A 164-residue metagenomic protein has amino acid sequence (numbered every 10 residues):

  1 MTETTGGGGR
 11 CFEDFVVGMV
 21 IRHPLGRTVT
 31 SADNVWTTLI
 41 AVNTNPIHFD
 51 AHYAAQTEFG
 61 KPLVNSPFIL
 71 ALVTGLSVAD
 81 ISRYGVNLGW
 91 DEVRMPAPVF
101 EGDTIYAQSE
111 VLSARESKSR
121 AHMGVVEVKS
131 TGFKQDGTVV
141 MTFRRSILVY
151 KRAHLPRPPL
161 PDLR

Functional and structural regions predicted by a protein language model:
M1-V17, F100-T104, Q108-R164: HotDog/MaoC-like acyl-thioester-processing domains
T2-L88, M141, R152-R164: Hot-dog-fold acyl-thioester-processing enzymes
K61-P62, G85, A97-P98, K118-A121: Short histidine-centered beta-strand/loop micro-motifs that create catalytic or ligand/metal-coordination sites
R83-L88, V93, A97-E101, A107: Mid-chain, well-packed structural core segment of small domains
